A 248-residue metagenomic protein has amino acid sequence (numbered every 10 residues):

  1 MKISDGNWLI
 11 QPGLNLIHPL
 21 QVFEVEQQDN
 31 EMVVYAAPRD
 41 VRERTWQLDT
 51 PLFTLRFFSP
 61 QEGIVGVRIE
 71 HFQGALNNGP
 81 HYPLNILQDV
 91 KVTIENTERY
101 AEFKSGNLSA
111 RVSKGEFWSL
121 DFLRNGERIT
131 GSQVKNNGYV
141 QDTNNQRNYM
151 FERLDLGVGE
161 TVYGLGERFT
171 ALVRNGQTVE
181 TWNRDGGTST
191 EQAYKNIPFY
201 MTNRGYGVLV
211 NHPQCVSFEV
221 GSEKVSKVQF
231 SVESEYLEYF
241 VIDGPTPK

Functional and structural regions predicted by a protein language model:
M1-K248: N-terminal accessory segment at the very beginning of proteins
